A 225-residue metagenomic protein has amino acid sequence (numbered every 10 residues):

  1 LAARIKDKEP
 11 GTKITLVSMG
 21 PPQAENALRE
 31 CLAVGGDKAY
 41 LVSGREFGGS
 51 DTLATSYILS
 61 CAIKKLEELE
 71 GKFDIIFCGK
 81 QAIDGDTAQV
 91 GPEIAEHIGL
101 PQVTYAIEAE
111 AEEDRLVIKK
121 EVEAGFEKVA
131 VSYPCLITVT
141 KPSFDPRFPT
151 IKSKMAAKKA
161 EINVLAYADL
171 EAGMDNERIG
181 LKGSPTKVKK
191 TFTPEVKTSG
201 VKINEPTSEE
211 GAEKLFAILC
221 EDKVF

Functional and structural regions predicted by a protein language model:
L1-F225: N-terminal glycine-rich FAD/FM-binding segment characteristic of electron-transfer flavoproteins
